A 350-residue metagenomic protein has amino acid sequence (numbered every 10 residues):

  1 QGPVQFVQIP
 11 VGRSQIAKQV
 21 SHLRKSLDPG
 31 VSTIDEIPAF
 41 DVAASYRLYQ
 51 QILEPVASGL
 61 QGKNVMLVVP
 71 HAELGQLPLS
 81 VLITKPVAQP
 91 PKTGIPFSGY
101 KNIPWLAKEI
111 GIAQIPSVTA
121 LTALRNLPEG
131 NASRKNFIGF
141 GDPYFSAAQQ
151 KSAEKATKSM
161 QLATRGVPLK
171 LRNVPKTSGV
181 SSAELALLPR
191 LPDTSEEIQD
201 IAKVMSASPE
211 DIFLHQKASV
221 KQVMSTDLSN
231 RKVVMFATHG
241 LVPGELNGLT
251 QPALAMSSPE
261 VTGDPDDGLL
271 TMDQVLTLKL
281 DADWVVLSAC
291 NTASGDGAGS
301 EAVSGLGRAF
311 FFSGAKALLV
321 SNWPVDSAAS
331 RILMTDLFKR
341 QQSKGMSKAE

Functional and structural regions predicted by a protein language model:
Q1-E350: Catalytic cores of enzymes
